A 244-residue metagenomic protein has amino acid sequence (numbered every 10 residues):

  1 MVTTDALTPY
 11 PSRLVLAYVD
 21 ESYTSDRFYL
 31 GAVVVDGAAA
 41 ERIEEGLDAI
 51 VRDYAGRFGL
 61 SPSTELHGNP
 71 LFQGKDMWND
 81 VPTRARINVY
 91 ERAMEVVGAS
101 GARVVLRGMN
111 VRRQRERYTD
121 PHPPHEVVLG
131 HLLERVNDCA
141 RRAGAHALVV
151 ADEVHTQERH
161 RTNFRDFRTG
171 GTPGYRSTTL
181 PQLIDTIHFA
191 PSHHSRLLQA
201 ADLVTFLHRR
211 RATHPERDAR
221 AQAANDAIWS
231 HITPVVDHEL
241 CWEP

Functional and structural regions predicted by a protein language model:
M1-P244: Phosphate-ester processing/binding pockets and catalytic centers
